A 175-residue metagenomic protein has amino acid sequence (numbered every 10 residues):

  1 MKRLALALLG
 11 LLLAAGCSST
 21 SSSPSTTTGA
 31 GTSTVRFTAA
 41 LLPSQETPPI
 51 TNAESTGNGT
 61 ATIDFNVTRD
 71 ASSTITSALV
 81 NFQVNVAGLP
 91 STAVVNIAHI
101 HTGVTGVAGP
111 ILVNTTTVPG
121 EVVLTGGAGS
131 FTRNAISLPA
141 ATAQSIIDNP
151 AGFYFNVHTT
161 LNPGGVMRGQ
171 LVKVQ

Functional and structural regions predicted by a protein language model:
M1-A15: Sec-dependent bacterial lipoprotein signal peptides
C17-A98, T102-Q175: Metal-centered catalytic cores of metalloenzymes
